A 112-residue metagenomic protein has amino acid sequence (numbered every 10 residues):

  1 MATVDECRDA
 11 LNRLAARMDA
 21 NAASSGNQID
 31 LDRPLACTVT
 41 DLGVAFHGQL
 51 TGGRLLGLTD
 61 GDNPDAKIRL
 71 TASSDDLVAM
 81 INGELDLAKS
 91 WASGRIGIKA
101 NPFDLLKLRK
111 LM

Functional and structural regions predicted by a protein language model:
M1-M112: Feature captures hydrophobic
